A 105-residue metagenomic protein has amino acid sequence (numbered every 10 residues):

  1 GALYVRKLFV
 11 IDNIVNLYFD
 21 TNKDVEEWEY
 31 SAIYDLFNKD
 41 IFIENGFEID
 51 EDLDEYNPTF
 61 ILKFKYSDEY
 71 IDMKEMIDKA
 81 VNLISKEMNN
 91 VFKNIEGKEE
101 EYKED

Functional and structural regions predicted by a protein language model:
G1-I41: Amphipathic, interaction-prone secondary-structure segments
E27-L62: Acidic, aromatic-enriched beta-alpha/helix-loop junctions
E48-E104: Acidic, low-complexity intrinsically disordered segments
